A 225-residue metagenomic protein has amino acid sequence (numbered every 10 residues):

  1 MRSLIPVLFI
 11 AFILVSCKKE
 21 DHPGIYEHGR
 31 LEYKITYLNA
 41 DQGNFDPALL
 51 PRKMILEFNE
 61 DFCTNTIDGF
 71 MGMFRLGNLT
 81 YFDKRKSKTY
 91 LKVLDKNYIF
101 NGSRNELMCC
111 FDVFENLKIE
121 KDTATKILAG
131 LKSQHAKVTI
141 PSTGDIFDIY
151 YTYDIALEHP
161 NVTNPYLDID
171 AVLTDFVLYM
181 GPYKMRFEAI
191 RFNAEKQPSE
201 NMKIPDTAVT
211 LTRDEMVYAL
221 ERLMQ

Functional and structural regions predicted by a protein language model:
R2-L8: Sec-dependent signal peptide recognition, specifically the positively charged N-region followed immediately by
I13-S16: C-terminal motif of bacterial Sec signal peptides marking the signal peptidase cleavage site
K18-Q225: Extended soluble regions of mature proteins
